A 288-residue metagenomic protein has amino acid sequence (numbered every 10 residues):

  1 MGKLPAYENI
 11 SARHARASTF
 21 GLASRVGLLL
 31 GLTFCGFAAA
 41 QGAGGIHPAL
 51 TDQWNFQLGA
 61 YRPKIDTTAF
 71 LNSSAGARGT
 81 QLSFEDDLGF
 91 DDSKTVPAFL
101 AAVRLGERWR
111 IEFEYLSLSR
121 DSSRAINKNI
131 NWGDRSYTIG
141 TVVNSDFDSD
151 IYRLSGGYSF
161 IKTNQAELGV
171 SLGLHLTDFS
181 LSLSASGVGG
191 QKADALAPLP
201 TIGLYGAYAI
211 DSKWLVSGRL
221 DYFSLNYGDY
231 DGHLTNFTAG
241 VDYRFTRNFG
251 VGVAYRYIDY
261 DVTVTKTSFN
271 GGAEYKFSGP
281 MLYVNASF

Functional and structural regions predicted by a protein language model:
M1-D52: Cleavable N-terminal export/targeting peptides
G36, Q41-H47, L105-E107, G157-K162 (+4 more regions): Outer-membrane beta-barrel proteins
Q41-L118, M281-S287: Short glycine/proline- and aromatic-enriched beta-strand/turn motifs that initiate or cap beta-hairpins
Q57-Y61, E112-L116, G169-H175, R219-D221 (+2 more regions): Transmembrane beta-strands of outer-membrane beta-barrel proteins
L58, F99-V103, L154-Y158, L172-L174 (+4 more regions): Residues on the lipid-exposed face of transmembrane beta-strands in outer-membrane beta-barrel proteins
D66-T95, S117-D150, L176-L196, L225-D229 (+1 more regions): Extracellular/periplasm-exposed beta-strand and loop segments of Gram-negative cell-envelope proteins, dominated by
R108-I111, N164-L168, S212-V216, N248-V251: Repeated loop/turn-to-beta-strand initiation elements of outer-membrane beta-barrel proteins
H175-R247, Y257-D261, F288: Outer-membrane beta-barrel transmembrane domain signature
